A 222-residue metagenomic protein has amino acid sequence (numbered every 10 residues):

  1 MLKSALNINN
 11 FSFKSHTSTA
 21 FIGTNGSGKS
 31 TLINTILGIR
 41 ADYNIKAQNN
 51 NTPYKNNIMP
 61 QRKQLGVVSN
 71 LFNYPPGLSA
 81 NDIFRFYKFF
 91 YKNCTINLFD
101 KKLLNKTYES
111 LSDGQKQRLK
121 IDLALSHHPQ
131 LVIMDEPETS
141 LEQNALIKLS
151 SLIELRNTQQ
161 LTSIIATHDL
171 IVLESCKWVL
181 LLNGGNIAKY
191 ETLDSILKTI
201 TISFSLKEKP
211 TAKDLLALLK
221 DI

Functional and structural regions predicted by a protein language model:
I22-T24: The feature captures the beta-strand-to-loop junction immediately N-terminal to the Walker
L37: Helix-to-loop junction immediately C-terminal to a conserved catalytic motif
N44-Q61: Conserved ABC transporter NBD signature motif
L71, P76-F90: Q-loop/switch helix immediately C-terminal to the Walker
V132-E136: Catalytic Walker B motif of ABC-type/P-loop ATPase nucleotide-binding domains
A166-H168: H-loop/switch region of ABC-family ATPase nucleotide-binding domains
G184-G185: Conserved ABC ATPase "signature" C-loop
